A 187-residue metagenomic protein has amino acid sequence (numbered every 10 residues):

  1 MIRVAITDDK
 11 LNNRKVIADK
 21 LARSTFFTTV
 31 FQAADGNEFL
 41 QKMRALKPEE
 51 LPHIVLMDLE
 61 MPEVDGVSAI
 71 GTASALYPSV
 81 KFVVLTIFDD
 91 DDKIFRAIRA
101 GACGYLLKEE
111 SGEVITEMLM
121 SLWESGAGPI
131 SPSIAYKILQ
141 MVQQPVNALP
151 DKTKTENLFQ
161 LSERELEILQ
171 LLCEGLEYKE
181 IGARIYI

Functional and structural regions predicted by a protein language model:
M1-L21, V55, L161: Conserved acidic segment of CheY-like receiver
D8, D58, T86: Active-site residues of response regulator receiver
Q32-I54: Acidic, metal-coordinating helix/loop segments flanking the phosphotransfer/catalytic sites of two-component signaling
Q41, V67-S79: Short amphipathic alpha-helix used as the core "switch/output" element in two-component signaling
M61: Receiver (REC) domain active-site loop signature in two-component systems and cognate sites in sensor histidine kinases
F95-I98, E109-L158, E167: Short, flexible helix-to-coil linker/hinge segments that flank and couple to helix-turn-helix
L149-I187: Helix-turn-helix DNA-binding segment
